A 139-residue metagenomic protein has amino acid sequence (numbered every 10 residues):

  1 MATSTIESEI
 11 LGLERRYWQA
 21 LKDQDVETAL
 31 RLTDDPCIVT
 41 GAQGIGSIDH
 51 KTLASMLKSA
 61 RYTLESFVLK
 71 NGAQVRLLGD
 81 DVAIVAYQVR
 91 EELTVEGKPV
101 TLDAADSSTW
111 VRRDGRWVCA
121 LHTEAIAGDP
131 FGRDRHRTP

Functional and structural regions predicted by a protein language model:
A2-R31, I38-P139: A beta-strand edge to alpha-helix "cap/lid" segment located at domain peripheries
